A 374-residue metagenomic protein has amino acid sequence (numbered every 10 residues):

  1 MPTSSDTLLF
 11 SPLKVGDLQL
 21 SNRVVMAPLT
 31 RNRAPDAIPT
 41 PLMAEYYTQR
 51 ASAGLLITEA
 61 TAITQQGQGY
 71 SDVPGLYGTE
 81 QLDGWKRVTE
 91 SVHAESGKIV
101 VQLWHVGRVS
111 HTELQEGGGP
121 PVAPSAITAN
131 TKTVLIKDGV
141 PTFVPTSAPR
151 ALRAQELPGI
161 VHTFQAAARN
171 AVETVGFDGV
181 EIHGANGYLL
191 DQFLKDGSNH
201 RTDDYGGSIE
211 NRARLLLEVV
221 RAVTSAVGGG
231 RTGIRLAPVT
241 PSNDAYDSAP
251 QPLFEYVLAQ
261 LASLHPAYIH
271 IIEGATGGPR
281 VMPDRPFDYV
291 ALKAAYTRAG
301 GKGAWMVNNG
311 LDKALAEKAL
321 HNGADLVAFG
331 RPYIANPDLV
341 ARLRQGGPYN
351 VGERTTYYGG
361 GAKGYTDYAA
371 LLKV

Functional and structural regions predicted by a protein language model:
M1-V374: Flavin-dependent oxidoreductase catalytic cores
